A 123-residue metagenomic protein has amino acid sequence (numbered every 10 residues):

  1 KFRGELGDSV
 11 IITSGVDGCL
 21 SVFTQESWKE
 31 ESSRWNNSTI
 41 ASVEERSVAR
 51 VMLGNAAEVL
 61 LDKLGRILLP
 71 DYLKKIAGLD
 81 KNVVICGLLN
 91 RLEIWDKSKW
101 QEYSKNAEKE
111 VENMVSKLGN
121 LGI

Functional and structural regions predicted by a protein language model:
F2-E58, K63, Y72-I123: Flexible "stalk/tail and boundary" regions
